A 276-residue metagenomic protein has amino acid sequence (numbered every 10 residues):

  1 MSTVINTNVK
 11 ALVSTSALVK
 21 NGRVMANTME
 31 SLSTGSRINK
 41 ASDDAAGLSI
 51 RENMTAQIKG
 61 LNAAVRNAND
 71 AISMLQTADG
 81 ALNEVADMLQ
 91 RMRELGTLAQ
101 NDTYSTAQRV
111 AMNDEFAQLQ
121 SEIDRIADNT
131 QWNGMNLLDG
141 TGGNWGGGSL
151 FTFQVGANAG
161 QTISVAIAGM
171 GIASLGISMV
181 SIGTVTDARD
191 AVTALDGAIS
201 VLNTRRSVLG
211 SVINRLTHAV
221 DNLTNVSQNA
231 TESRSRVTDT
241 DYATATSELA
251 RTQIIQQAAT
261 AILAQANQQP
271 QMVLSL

Functional and structural regions predicted by a protein language model:
M1-L276: Primary detection of the long, small/polar-rich alpha-helical "axial" segments characteristic of bacterial flagellar
